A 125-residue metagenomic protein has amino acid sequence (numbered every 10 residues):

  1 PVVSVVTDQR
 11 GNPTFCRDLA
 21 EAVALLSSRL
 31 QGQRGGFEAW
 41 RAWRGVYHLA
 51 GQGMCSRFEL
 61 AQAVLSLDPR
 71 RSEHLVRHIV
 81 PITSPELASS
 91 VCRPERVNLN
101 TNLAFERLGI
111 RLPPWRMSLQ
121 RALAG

Functional and structural regions predicted by a protein language model:
P1-T14, D18, L25, W40-A42: A conserved pocket-lining segment of Rossmann-fold NAD(P)-dependent short-chain dehydrogenase/reductase
V6-D8, I82-S84, W115: Conserved beta-strand termini and adjacent loop/short-helix elements that scaffold enzyme active sites in alpha/beta
G11-T14, C55, L99, I110-P113: Residue-level signal for the nucleotide or nucleotide-sugar donor/cofactor binding architecture
C16, A20, R57-A61, V97 (+1 more regions): A general structural signal for well-ordered alpha-helical segments in protein cores
L19, L49, L60, A104 (+1 more regions): Non-catalytic, hydrophobic alpha-helical segments
A22, R29-S89: Mid/C-terminal beta-alpha module of Rossmann-like enzyme folds, strongest in SDR-family dehydrogenases/epimerases
P85-R107: A hydrophobic C-terminal alpha-helical subdomain
W115-G125: Amphipathic terminal alpha-helices
